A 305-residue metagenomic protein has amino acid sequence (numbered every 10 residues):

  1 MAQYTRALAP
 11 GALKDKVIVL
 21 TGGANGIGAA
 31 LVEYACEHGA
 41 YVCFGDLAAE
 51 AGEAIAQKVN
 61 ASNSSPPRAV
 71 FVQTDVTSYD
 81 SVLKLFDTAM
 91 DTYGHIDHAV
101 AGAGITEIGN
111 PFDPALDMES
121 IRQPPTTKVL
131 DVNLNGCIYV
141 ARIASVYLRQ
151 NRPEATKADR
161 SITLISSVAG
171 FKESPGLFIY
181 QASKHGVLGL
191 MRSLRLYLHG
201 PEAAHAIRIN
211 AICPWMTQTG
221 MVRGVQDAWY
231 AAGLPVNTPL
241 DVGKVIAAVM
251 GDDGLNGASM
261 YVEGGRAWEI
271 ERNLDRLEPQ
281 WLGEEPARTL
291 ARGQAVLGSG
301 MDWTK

Functional and structural regions predicted by a protein language model:
Y4-C43: Canonical Rossmann dinucleotide-binding motif of NAD(H)/NADP(H)-dependent dehydrogenases/reductases, specifically
H38-A54: Conserved glycine-rich Rossmann-like NAD(P)H-binding loop of the short-chain dehydrogenase/reductase
A49-E50, V72-L85: The beta1-alpha1 cofactor-binding region of Rossmann-like NAD(H)/NADP(H)-dependent oxidoreductases
L83, I105-T127, Q150-A158, G176-I179: Conserved mid-core segment of classical short-chain dehydrogenase/reductases
D87, D91, D131-T156, R195-G200: Amphipathic alpha-helical dimer-interface segment in Rossmann-like NAD(P)H-dependent oxidoreductases
I105, L116-A141, T163, V187: Catalytic Tyr-X3-Lys loop
S167: Residue(s) in the substrate-gating loop at a strand-loop-helix junction that position the organic substrate next
A211, W229-K305: C-terminal helical subdomain
